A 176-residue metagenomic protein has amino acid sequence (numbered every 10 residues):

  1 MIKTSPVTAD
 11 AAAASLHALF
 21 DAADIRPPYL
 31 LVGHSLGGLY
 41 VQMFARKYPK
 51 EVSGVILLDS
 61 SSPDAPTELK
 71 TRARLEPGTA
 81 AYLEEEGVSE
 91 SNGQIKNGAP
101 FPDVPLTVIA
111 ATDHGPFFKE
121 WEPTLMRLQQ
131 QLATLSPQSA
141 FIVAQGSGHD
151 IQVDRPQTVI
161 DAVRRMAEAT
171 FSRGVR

Functional and structural regions predicted by a protein language model:
M1-L30: Active-site loop/oxyanion-hole signature of alpha/beta-hydrolase fold enzymes
I2-T4, P66-T71, F118-E122, D154: Short aromatic-enriched loop/helix-cap "lid" or pocket-rim segments at secondary-structure transitions that line
S5, I56-V88, R127: Flexible "cap/lid" loop of the alpha/beta hydrolase fold
H17, Q42-R46, I160: Short, hydrophobic alpha-helix immediately C-terminal to the catalytic nucleophile
R26-A65: Conserved hydrolase catalytic core segment
L75-Q145: Conserved serine/cysteine hydrolase catalytic core
P137-R176: Catalytic active-site module of serine/aspartate enzymes centered on a nucleophile-bearing elbow/loop
